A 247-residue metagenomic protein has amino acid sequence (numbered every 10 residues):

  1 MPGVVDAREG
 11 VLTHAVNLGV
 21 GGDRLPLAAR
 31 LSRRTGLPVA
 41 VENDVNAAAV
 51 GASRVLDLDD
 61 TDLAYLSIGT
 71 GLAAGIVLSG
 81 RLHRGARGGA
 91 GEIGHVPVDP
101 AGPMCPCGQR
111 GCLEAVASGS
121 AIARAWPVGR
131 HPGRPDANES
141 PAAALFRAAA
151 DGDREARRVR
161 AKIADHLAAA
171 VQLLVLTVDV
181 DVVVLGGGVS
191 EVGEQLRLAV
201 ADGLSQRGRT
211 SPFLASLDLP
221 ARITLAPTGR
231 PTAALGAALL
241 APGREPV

Functional and structural regions predicted by a protein language model:
M1-G3: Conserved NAD(P)H cofactor-binding loop of Rossmann-fold oxidoreductase domains
D6-V11, A29, R33-L37, G51-T61 (+2 more regions): ATP-binding/phosphotransfer module of carbohydrate and carboxylate kinases, centering on a glycine-rich
G10-D23: A charged helix-plus-loop insertion that forms the helical arch/lid used to bind and gate nucleic-acid substrates
P38-N43: General beta-strand structural signal in soluble alpha/beta enzymes
D44, G69, A237: Active-site glycine-centered loops adjacent to acidic/histidine catalytic or metal-binding residues that shape
N46-V50: Short acidic loop-to-helix transition motifs that present clustered carboxylates
T61-A117: Glycine-rich phosphate-binding loop of actin/hexokinase-like ATP-binding domains
